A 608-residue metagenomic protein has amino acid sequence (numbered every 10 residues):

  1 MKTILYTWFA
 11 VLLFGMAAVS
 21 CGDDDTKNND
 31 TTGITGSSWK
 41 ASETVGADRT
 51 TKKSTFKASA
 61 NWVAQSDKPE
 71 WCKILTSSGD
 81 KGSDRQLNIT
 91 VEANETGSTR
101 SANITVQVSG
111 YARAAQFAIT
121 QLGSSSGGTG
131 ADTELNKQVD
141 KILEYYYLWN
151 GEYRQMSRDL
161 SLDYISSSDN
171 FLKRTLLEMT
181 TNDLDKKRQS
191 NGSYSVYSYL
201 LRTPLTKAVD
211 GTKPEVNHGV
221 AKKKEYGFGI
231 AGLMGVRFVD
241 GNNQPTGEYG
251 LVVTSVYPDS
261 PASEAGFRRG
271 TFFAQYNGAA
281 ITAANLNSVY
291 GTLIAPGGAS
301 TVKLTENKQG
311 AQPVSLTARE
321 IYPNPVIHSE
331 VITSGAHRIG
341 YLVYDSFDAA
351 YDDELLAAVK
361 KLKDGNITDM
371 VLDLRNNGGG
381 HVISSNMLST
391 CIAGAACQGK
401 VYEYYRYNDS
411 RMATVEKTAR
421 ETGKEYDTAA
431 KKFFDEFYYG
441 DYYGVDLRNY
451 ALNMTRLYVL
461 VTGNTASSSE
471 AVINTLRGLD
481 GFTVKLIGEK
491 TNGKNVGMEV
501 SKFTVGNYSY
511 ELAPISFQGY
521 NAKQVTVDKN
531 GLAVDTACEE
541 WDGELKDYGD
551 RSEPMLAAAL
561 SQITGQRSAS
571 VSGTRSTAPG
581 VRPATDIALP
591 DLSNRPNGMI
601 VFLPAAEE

Functional and structural regions predicted by a protein language model:
T3-Y6, V11-S42, S109-T133: Bacterial Sec-dependent N-terminal signal peptides
G33, K57-N88: Surface-exposed binding patches on compact interaction domains or structured appendages
E43-D48: Short, solvent-exposed loop/linker segments at the N-terminal edge of repeated beta-sheet extracellular domains
K52, R85, S98-A102, S300-V302: Exposed beta-strand face motif in extracellular beta-rich ectodomains
L87-I89, G97-G110: A short beta-strand micro-motif common to beta-rich folds, especially ectodomain repeats
A93, V108-G110, E306-K308: Surface-exposed loop/turn motifs at beta-strand-loop junctions within extracellular Ig-like and Fibronectin type III
S126-V371, N376-G378, S384, T390-G394 (+1 more regions): Flexible, low-complexity junctional segments that flank or bridge functional domains
I339-L342, A350-D369, G378-E608: C-terminal "post-core" interaction segments
